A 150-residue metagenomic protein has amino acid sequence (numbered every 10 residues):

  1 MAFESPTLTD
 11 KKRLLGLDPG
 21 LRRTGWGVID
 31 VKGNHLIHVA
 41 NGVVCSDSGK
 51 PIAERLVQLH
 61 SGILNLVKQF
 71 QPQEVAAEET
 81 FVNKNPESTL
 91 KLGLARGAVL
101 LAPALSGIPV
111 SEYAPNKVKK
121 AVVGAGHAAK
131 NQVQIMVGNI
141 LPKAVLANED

Functional and structural regions predicted by a protein language model:
M1-D150: Phosphate- and other anionic-substrate recognition elements at nucleic-acid/protein interfaces
